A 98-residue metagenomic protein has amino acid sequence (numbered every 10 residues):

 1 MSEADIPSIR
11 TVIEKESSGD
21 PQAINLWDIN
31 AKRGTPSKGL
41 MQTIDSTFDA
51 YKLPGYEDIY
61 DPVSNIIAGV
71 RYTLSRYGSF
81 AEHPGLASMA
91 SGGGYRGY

Functional and structural regions predicted by a protein language model:
M1-Y98: Peptidoglycan cell-wall recognition and remodeling modules
